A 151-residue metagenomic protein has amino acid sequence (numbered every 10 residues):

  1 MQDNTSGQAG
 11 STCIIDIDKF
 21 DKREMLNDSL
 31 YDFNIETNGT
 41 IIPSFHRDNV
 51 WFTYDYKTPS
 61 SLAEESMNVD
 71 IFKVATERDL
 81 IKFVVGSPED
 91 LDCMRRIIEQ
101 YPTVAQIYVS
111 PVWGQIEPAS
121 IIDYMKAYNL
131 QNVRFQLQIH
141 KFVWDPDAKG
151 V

Functional and structural regions predicted by a protein language model:
D3-V151: Conserved AdoMet/S-adenosylmethionine-binding subsite of the radical SAM
